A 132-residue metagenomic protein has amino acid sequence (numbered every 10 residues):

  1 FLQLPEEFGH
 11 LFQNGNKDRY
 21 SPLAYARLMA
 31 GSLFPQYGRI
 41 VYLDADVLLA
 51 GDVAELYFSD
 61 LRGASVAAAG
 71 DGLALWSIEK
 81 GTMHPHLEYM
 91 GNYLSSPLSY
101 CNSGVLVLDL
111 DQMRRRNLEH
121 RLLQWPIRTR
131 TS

Functional and structural regions predicted by a protein language model:
F1-S132: Glycosyltransferase catalytic domains, chiefly GT-A lineage
